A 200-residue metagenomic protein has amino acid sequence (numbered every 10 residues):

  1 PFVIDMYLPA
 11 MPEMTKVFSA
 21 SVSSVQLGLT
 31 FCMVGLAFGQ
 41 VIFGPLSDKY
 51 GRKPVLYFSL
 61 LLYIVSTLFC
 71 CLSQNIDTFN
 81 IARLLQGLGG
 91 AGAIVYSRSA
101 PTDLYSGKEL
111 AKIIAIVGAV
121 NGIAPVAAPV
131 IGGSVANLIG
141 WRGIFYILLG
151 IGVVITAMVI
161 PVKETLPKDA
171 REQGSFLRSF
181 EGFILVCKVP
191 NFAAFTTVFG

Functional and structural regions predicted by a protein language model:
D5, M33-V41, P125-V126: Residue-level signature of mid-helix packing/kink "hotspots" within the transmembrane helices of 12-pass Major
A10-F38: Extracellular/periplasmic helix-loop-helix junction of adjacent transmembrane segments in MFS-like secondary
S19, G51, L72-T78, G89 (+1 more regions): Helix-breaking motifs and short loop linkers at transmembrane-helix boundaries and internal kinks in secondary membrane
F38-D77: Conserved MFS/SLC helix-loop-helix module at the cytosolic interface between two early adjacent transmembrane helices
Q74, T78, Y105, A115-I160: Helix-loop-helix hairpin linking two adjacent transmembrane segments in secondary transporters
D77-R83, A194-F195: Short hydrophobic/alpha-helical segments at membrane-entry points of transmembrane helices in Major Facilitator
A82-I123: Cytoplasmic helix-loop-helix junction between adjacent transmembrane helices in 12-TM secondary transporters
P167-F195: Juxtamembrane intracellular "pre-TM" segments in multi-pass secondary transporters
